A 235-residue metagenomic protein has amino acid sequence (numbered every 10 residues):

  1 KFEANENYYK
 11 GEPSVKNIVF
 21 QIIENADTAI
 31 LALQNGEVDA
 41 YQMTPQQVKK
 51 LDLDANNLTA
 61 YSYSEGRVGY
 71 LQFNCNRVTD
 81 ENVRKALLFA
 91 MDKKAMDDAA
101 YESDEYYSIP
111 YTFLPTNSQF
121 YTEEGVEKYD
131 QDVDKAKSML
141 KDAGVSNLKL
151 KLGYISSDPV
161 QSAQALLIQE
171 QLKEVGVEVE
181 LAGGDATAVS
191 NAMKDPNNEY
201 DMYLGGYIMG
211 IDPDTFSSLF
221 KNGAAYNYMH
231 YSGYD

Functional and structural regions predicted by a protein language model:
E3-E6, Y63-A86, A90, A99: A bilobed periplasmic-binding-protein/Venus flytrap-type ligand-binding module shared by bacterial periplasmic
N5-L51: Ligand-site clamp/hinge motif
K50-S62, N197-E199, P213-Y226: Ligand-binding "clamshell"
L51, V78-S118: Periplasmic-binding protein-like
T59-F73, G223-D235: Periplasmic-binding protein-like
F89, E105-D142, D158-Q161: Structural transition elements
K141-M209: Ligand/substrate-recognition segments at binding pockets and active sites
E180-V189, F216-D235: Extracytoplasmic/peripheral linker and loop segments enriched in polar/acidic and small residues with frequent Thr/Pro
